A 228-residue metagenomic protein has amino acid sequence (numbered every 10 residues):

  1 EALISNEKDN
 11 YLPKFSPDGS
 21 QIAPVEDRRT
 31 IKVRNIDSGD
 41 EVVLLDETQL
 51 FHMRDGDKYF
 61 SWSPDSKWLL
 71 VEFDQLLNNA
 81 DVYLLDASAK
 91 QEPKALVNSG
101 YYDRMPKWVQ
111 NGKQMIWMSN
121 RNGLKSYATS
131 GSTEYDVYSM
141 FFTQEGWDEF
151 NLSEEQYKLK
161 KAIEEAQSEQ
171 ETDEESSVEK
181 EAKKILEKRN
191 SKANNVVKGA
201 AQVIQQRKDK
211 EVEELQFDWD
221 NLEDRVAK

Functional and structural regions predicted by a protein language model:
E1-Y11, S20-S38, D46-D55, K67-Y83 (+3 more regions): A flexible loop/linker signature enriched in serine peptidases of the S9 family
A2, Q216-A227: A short helix->beta-strand "capping" segment at the edge of beta-propeller domains
P17-D18, P64-D65, Q110-N111: Residue-level detector of Asp-centered blade-edge/turn motifs that repeat once per structural unit in beta-propeller
V42, P93-K94: A structural motif specific to WD40 beta-propellers
K58: Ligand-binding grooves and catalytic loops that recognize ribose/phosphate and carbohydrate rings, and esterified lipid
L76-L77, K107-Q110, S132, D220-E223: A structural signal for short secondary-structure junctions
